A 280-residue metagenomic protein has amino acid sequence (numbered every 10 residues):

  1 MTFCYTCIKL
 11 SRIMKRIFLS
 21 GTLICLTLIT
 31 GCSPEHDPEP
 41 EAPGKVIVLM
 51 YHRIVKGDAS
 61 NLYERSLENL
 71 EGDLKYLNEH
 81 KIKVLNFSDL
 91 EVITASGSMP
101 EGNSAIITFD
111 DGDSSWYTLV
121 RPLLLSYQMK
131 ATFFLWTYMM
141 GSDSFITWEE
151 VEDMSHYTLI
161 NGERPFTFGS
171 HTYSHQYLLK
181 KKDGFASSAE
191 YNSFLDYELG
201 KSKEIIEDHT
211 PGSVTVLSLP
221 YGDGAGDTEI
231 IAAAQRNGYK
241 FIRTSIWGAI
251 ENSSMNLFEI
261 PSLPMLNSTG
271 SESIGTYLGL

Functional and structural regions predicted by a protein language model:
C4-C7, C25: Cysteine-centered motifs
S11-I17: Positively charged n-region of N-terminal signal peptides that target proteins for export
I17-L26: Sec-dependent N-terminal signal peptides
L28-G31: C-terminal motif of bacterial Sec signal peptides marking the signal peptidase cleavage site
H36-T108, S115, Y177-L280: C-terminal active-site subregion of NodB/CE4 polysaccharide deacetylases
I47-M50, K83-F87, I106, L125 (+4 more regions): Short, well-structured secondary-structure segments
I107-S115, L119, S126-M129: Substrate-binding cleft of extracellular glycoside hydrolase catalytic domains
R121-Q128, T147-G169, Q235, N252-S254: Acidic (Asp/Glu)-rich catalytic clusters
